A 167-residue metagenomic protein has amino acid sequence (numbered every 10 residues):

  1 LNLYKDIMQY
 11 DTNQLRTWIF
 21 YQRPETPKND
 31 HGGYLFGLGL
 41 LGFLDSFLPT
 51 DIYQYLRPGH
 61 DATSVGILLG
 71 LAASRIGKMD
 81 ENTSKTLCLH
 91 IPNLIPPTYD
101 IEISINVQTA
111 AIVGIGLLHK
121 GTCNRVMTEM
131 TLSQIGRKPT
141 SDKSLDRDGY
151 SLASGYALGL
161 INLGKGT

Functional and structural regions predicted by a protein language model:
L1-A153, L158-N162: Alpha-solenoid helical-repeat scaffolds
G166-T167: Short, intrinsically disordered, charge-balanced linker/junction segments flanking boundaries in proteins
